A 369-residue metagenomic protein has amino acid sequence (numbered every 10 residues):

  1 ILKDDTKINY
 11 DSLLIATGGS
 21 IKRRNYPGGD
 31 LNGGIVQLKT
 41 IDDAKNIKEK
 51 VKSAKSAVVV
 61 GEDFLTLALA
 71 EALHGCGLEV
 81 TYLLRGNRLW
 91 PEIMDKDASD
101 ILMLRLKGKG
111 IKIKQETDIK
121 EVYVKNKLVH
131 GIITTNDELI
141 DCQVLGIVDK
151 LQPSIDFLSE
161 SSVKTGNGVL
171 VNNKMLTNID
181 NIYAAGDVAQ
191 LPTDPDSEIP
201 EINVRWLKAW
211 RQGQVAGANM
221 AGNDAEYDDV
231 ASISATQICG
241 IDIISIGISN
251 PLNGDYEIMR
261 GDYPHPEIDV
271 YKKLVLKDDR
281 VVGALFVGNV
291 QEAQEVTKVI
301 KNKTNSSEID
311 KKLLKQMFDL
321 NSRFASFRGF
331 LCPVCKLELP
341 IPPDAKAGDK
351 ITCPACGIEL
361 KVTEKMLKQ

Functional and structural regions predicted by a protein language model:
I1, I8, G75-N173: A Rossmann-like FAD-binding core segment of flavoenzymes
L31-K52, L128, E138-V215, N305 (+1 more regions): FAD-site-proximal beta/loop scaffold in flavoenzymes
N46-M94: Rossmann-like NAD(P)H-binding beta-loop-alpha module
V188-E292, F324-F330: Mid-to-C-terminal Rossmann-like scaffold of FAD/NAD(P)H-dependent oxidoreductases
T297-V334: Helix-rich C-terminal "cap"/substrate-channel and partner-interaction subdomain that packs against the flavin-binding
C332-C335, C353-C356: Short cysteine-rich clusters marking metal-coordination/redox-active sites
P342-T352: Short linker/helix segments within small regulatory modules
I358-Q369: Short metal-binding segments enriched for Cys and/or His
